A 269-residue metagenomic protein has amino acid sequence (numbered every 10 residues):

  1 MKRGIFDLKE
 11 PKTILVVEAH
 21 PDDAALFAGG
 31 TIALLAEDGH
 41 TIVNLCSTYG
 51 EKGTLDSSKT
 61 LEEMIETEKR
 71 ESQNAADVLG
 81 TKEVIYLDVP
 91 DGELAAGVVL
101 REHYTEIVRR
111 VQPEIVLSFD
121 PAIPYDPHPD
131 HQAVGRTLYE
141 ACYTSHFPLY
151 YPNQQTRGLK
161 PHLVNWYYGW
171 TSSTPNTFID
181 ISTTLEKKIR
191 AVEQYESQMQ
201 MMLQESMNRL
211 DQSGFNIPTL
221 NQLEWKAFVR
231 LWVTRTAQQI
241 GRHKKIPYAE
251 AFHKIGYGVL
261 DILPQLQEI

Functional and structural regions predicted by a protein language model:
M1-P11, F147-K160, T171-I269: C-terminal accessory domains and tails appended to enzymatic cores
M1-V111, I262-Q265: Active-site rim/loop-helix segments in enzyme catalytic domains that contact anionic ligands
V16, C46, Y86-D88, S118 (+3 more regions): Structural signal for conserved beta-strand scaffold positions within catalytic alpha/beta enzyme cores
H20, H128-H131, Y195: Histidine-centered active-site/metal-ligand motif
L34, D38, E140-S145, Q194: Active-site catalytic microenvironments for nucleophilic, acid-base chemistry
V43, Q73-Y167: Internal alpha/beta domain cores that form substrate/cofactor-binding pockets in large enzymes and binding proteins
T54-S58, P129-H131, I179-I181: Short aromatic-enriched loop/helix-cap "lid" or pocket-rim segments at secondary-structure transitions that line
